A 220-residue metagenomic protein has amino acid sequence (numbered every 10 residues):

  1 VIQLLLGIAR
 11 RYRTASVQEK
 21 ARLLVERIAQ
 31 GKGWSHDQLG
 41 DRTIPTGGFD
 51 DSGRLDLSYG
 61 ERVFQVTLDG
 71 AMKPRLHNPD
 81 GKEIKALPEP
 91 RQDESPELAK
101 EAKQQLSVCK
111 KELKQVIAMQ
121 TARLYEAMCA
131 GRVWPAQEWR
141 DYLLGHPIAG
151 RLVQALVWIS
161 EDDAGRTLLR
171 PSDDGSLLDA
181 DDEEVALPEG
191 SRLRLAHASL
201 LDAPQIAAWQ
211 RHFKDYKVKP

Functional and structural regions predicted by a protein language model:
V1-I2, A9, R13-P220: Non-catalytic terminal/accessory regions
